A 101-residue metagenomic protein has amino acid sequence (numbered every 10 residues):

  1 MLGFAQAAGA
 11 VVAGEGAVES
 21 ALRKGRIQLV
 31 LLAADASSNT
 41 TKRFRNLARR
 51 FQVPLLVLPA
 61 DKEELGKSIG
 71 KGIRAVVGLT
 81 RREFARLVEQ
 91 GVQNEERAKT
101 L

Functional and structural regions predicted by a protein language model:
M1-L32: N-terminal first-folded block
G3, R23, R49, Q93-R97: Signal for well-folded cores of large energy- and translation-related assemblies
G9, Q28-L29, P54-L56, R74-V77: Structural motif
G16, D35-A36, A60-E63, R82: Short, ordered loop/turn segments at secondary-structure junctions
G16, S20-R23, K42-N46, K67 (+2 more regions): Solvent-exposed alpha-helical segments within well-ordered globular domains of core cellular machineries
R23-N46, Q52-P54: N-terminal positively charged helical leader segments and presequences
R45-I73: Mid-chain, well-packed structural core segment of small domains
G66-L101: C-terminal structural segments of small proteins and small subunits
